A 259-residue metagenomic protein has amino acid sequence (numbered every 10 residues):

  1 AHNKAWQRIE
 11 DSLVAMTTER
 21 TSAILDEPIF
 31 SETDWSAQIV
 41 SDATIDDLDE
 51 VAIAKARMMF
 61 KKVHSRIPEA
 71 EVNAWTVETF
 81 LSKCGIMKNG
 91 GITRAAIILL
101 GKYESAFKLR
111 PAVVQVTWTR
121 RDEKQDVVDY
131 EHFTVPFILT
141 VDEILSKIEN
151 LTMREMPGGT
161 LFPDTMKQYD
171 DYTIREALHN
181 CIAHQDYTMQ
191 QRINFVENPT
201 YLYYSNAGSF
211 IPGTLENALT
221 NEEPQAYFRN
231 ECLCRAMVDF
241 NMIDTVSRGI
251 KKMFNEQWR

Functional and structural regions predicted by a protein language model:
A1-R259: Conserved N-terminal catalytic/coupling substructures associated with nucleotide/phosphate chemistry
